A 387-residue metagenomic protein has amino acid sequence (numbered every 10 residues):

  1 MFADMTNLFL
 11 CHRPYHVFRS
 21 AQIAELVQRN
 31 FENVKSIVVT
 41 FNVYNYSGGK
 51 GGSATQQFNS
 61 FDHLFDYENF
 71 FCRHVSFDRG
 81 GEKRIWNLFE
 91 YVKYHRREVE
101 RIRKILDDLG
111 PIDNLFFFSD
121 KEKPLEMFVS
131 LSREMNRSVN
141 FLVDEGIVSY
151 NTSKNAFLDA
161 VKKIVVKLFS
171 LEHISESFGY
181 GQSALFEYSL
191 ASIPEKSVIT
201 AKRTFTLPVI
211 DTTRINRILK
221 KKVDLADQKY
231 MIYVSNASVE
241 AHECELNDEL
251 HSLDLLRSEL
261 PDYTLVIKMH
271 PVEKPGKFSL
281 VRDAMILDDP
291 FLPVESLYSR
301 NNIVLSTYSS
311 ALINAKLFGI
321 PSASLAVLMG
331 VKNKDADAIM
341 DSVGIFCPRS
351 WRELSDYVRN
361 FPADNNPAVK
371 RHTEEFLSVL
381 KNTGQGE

Functional and structural regions predicted by a protein language model:
F2-L8: Extreme N-terminal starter segment of soluble prokaryotic enzymes
L8-F178, A311-L312: Active-site and donor-binding regions of nucleotide-sugar-utilizing enzymes
P14, F41-Y44, E145-V148, D289-V294 (+1 more regions): Short, acidic/turn-prone active-site loops that include or flank metal/cofactor- and phosphate-binding residues
G52-V75, S138, F157-I164, K202-L207 (+3 more regions): Active-site regions of enzymes building and remodeling cell-envelope glycoconjugates
V143-A237: A nucleotide-sugar donor-handling region in carbohydrate enzymes
D211-E273: Conserved catalytic-core segment of nucleotide-activated headgroup transferases in glycan assembly
V266, P271-F318: Donor nucleotide-activated moiety binding/catalytic core segment of transferases that use nucleotide-activated donors
A311-R371, E375: Catalytic binding pocket for nucleotide-activated donors in carbohydrate/polymer assembly enzymes
